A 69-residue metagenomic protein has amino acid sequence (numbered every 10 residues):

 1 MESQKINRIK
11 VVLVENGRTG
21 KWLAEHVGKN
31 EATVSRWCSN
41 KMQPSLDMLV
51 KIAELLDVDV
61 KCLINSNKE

Functional and structural regions predicted by a protein language model:
M1-T19: A short, Lys/Arg-rich alpha-helix, primarily the initiator
L13, A24, A53: The alpha-helix within a helix-turn-helix
G17-R18, P44-D47: Residue-level signal for the short linker/turn that defines the boundary of a DNA-recognition helix
G17-R36: Short alpha-helical DNA-recognition segment
G28, S39-K41, K68: Residue-level detection of the helix-turn-helix DNA-binding "recognition helix"
A32, M42, K61: Key DNA-contact positions within bacterial/archaeal DNA-binding proteins
D47-C62: DNA major-groove recognition helix of helix-turn-helix/homeodomain DNA-binding modules
L63-E69: Short amphipathic recognition helices of helix-turn-helix/homeodomain-type DNA-binding modules
